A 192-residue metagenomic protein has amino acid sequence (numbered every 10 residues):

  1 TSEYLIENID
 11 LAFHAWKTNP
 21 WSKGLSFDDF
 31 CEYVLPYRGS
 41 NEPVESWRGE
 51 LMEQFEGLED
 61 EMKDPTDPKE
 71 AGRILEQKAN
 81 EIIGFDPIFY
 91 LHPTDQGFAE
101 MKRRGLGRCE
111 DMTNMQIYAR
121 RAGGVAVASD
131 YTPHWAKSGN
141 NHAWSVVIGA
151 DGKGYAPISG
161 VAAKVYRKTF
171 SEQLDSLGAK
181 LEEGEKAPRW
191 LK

Functional and structural regions predicted by a protein language model:
T1-R104: Secondary-structure boundary elements
E61-T66, A71-K78, F89-A99, G105 (+1 more regions): Hydrophobic/aromatic-rich core segments of domains that either
